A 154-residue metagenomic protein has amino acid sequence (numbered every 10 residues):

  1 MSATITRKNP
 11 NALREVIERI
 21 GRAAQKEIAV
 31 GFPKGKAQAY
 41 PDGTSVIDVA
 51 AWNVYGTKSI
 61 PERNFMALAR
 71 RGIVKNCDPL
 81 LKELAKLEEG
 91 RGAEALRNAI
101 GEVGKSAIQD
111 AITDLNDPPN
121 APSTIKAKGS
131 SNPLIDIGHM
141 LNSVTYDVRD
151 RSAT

Functional and structural regions predicted by a protein language model:
M1-T154: Short, Lys/Arg-rich flexible segments
